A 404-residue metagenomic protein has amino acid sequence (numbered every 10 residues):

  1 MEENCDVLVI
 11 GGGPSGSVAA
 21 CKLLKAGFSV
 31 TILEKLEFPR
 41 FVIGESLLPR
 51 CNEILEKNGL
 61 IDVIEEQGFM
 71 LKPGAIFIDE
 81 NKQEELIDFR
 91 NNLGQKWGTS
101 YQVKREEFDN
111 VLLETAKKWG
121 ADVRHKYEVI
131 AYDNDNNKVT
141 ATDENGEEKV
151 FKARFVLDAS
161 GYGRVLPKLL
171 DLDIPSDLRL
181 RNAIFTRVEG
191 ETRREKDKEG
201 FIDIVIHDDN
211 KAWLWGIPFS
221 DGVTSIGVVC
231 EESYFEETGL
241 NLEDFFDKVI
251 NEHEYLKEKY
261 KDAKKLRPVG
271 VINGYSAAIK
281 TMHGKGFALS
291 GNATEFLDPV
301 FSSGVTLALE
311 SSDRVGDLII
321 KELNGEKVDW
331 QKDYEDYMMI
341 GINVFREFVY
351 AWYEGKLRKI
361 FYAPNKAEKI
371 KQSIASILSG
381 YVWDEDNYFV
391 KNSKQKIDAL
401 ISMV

Functional and structural regions predicted by a protein language model:
E2-G13: Beta1/beta-strand and adjacent pyrophosphate-binding region of the FAD-binding site in flavoprotein oxidoreductases
G16-S17: N-terminal Rossmann-fold NAD(P) dinucleotide-binding loop
L24-I43: Glycine-rich FAD pyrophosphate-binding loop
V42-N81: N-terminal FAD cofactor-binding segment of flavoenzymes
L93-E114, E236-L240: Short beta-strand to alpha-helix junction loop
T115-Y255: Predominantly flavin-linked oxidoreductase catalytic cores and closely associated redox partners
Y234-I319, N324-E335: FAD/FMN-dependent oxidoreductases across multiple families
D317-V404: C-terminal helical "tail/cap" subdomain of flavin- and related membrane-associated enzymes
